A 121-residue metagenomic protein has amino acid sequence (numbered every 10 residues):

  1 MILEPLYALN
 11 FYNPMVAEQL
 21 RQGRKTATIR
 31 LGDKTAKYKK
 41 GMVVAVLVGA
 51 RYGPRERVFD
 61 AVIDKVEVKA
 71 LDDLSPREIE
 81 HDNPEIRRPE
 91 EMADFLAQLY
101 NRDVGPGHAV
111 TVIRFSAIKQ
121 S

Functional and structural regions predicted by a protein language model:
I2-S121: Structured alpha/beta reader/binder surfaces that contact nucleic acids or chromatin modification marks
